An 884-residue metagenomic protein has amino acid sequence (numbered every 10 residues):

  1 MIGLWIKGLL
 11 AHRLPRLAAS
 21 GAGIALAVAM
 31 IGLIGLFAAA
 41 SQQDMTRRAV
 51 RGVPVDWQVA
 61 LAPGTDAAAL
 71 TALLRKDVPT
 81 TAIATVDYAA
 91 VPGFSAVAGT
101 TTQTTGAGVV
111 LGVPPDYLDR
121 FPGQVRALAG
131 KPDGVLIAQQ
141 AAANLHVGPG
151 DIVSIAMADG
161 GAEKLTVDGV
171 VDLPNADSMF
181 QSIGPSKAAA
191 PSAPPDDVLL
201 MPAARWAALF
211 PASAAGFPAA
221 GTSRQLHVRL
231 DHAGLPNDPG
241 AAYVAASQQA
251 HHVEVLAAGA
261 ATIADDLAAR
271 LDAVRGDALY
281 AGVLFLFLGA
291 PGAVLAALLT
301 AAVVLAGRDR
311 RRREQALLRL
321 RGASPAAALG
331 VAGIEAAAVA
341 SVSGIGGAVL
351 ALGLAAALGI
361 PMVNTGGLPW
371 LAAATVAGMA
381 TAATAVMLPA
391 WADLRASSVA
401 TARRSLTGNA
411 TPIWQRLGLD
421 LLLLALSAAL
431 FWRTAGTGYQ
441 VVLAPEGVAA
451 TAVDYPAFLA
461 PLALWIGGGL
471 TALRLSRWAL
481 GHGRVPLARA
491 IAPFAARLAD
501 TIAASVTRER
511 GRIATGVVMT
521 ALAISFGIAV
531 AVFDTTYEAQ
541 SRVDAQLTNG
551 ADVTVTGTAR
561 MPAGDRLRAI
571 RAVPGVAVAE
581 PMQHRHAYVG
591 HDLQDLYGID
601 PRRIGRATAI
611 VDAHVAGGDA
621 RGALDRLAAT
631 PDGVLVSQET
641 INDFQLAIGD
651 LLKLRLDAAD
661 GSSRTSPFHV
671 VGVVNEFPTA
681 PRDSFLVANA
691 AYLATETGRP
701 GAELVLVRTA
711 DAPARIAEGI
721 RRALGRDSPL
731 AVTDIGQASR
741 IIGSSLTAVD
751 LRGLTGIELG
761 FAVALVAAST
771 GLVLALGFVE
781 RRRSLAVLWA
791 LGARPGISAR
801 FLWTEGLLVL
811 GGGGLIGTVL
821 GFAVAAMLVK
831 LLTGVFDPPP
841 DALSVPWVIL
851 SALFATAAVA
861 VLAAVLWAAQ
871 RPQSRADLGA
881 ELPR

Functional and structural regions predicted by a protein language model:
M1-A296, A306-D309, L352, T365 (+12 more regions): Membrane transport/envelope proteins' first extracytoplasmic loop
I2, G8-S20, L33, P211-A220 (+14 more regions): Alpha-helical transmembrane segments, especially those used as permease/efflux helices and single-pass anchors
R13, L298-A338, A400-L406, S769-L810 (+1 more regions): Interfacial "coupling" helices/loops that link adjacent transmembrane helices in transporter permeases
G35-Q43, A302-R310, L352, A356 (+11 more regions): Short helix-terminus and kink motifs of transmembrane alpha helices, predominantly at the cytoplasmic interface
F37, S41, G346-P361, F431-L443 (+1 more regions): Membrane-helix interface motif
V59-A69, G438-Y455, A460-R626, L635-Q638: Juxtamembrane segments of multi-pass membrane proteins
L73-T85, G322, L567-M582, D727-L730 (+1 more regions): Short acidic amphipathic segments
V517, E703-V705, P729-A825, V829-G834 (+4 more regions): C-terminal transmembrane helical bundles of large multi-pass transporters and their helix-start/helix-kink determinants
